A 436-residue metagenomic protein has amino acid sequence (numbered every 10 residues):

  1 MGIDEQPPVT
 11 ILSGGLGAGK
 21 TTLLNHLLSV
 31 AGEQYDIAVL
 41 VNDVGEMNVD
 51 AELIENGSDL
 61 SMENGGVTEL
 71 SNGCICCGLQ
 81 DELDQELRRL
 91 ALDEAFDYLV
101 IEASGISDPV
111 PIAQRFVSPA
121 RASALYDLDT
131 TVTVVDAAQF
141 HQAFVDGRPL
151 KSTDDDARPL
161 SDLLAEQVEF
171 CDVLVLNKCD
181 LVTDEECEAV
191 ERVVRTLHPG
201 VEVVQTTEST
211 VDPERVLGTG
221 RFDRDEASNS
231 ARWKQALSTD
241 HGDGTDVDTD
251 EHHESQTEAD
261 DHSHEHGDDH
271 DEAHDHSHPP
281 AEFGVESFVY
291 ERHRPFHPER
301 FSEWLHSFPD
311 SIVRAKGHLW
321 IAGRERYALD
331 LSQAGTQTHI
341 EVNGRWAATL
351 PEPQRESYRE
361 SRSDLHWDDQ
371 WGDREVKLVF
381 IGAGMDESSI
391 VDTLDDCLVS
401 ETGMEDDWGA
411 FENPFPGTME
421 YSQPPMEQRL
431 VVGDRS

Functional and structural regions predicted by a protein language model:
M1-S13, A18-D162: Nucleotide-state-sensitive switch-loop elements of NTP-binding domains
A38, L99-V100, A124-D136, Q167-C179 (+1 more regions): Conserved beta-strand/loop subsegment of P-loop NTPase cores
V44-E46, G105-D108, D136-H141, C179-T183 (+3 more regions): Conserved nucleotide-binding/hydrolysis micro-motifs of P-loop NTPases
A51, Q80, V110-A113, D184-E188 (+2 more regions): Conserved strand-to-helix beginnings and helix N-cap segments that scaffold or border functional pockets
S161-E169, V173, L181-Q370, M404-S436: C-terminal accessory "lid"/substrate-recognition subdomains
F296-R300, M385-D392: Short, conserved charged micro-motifs
E303-S307, I390-L398: Short amphipathic alpha-helices in soluble, non-transmembrane regions that often serve as interface/regulatory elements
K377-G382: A short beta-strand structural signal in non-transmembrane regions
